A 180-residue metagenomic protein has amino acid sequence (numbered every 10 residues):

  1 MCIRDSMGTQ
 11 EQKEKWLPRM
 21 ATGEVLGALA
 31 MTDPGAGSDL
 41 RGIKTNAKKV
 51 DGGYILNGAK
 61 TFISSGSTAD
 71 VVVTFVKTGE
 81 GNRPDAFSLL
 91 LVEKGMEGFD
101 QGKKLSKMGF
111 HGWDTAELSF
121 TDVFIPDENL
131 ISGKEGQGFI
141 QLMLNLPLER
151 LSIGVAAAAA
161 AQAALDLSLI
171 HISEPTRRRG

Functional and structural regions predicted by a protein language model:
M1-C2: Active-site loops and adjacent core secondary-structure elements that bind or stabilize anionic groups
W16, I43, A59-T61, G102-S106: Short beta-alpha junctions and helix-cap segments that line functional grooves
G23-M31: A short, Trp-centered hydrophobic/proline-enriched beta-strand micro-motif
A36-D39, Y54: Hydrophobic, small-residue-rich alpha-helical packing segments that form membrane-like cores
T45-K48: A structural signal for short hydrophobic beta-strand segments in well-ordered beta-sheet cores
N57-Q101: A short core secondary-structure module
F99-S173, R177-R178: Glycine-rich beta->alpha junctions and the first turn(s) of the following alpha-helix
